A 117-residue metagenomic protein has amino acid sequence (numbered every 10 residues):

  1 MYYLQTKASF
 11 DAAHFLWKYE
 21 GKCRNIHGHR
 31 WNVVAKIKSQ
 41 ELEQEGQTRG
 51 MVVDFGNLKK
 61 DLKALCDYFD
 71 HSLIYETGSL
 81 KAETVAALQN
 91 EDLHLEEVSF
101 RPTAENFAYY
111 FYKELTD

Functional and structural regions predicted by a protein language model:
M1-D117: Charge-rich, low-complexity N-terminal segments
